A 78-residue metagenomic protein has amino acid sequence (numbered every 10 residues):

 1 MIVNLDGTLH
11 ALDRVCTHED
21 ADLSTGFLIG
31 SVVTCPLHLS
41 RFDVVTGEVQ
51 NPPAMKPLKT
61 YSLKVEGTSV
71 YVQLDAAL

Functional and structural regions predicted by a protein language model:
M1-G30, D43-V44, E48, T60-L78: N-terminal pre-ligand scaffold of iron-sulfur
C16, C35-H38: Short cysteine clusters
G30-P36, Q50-L58: Short cysteine/histidine-rich metal-coordination sites, predominantly Zn2+-binding motifs
R41-F42, K56: A short acidic, glycine/proline-enriched capping/turn motif at secondary-structure boundaries, especially helix N-cap
